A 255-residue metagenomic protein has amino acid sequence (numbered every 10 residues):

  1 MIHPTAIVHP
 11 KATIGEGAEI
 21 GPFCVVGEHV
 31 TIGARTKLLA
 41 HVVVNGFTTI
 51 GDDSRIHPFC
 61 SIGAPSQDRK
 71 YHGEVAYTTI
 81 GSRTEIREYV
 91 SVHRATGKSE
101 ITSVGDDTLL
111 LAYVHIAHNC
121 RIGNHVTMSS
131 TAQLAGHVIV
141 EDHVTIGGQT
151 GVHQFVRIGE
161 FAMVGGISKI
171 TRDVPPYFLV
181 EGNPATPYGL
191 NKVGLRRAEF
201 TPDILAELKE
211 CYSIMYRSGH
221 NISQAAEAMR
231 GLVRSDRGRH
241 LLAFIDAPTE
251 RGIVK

Functional and structural regions predicted by a protein language model:
M1-E181, A185-T186: Structural signal for interior beta-strand "rungs" in well-ordered beta-sheet cores of soluble enzyme domains
M1-T5, P10-K11, E16, D53 (+6 more regions): Terminal amphipathic alpha-helical/low-complexity segments used for targeting or macromolecular assembly
